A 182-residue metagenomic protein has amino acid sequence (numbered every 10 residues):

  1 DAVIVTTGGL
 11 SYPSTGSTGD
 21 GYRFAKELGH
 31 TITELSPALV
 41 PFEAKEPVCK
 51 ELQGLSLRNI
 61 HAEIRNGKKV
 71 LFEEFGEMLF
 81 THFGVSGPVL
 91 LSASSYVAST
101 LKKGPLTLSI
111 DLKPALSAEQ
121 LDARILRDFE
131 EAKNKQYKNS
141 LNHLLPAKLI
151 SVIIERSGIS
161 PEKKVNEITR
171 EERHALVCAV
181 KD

Functional and structural regions predicted by a protein language model:
D1, A175-D182: Short, intrinsically disordered, charge-balanced linker/junction segments flanking boundaries in proteins
D1-S14, A25-K26, M78-F83: Short hydrophobic core segments
I4, G21, E74, V180: Short strand-loop-helix active-site module centered on a catalytic nucleophile
Y12-G16, P47, V165-E172: Short beta-strand to alpha-helix junction loop
P13-T33: Glycine-rich beta-alpha-beta "Rossmann" dinucleotide-binding loop(s) and their flanking helix/strand
Y22-R23, E77, S151, V177: Short glycine-/small-residue-rich flexible loop motifs, especially phosphate/cofactor-binding loops
H30-S36, V40-K164: An anion/pyrophosphate-binding glycine-rich loop and adjacent beta-alpha core in soluble alpha-beta enzymes
